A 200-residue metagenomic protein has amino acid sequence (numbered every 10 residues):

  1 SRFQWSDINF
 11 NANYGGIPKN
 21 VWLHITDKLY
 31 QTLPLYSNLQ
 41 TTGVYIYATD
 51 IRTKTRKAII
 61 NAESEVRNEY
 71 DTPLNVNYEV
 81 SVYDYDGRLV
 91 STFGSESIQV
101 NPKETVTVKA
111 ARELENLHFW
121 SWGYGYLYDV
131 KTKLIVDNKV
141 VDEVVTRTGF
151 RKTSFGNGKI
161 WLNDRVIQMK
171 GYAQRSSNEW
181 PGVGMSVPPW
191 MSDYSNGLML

Functional and structural regions predicted by a protein language model:
S1-L200: Secreted/periplasmic carbohydrate-active enzymes, especially glycoside hydrolases
